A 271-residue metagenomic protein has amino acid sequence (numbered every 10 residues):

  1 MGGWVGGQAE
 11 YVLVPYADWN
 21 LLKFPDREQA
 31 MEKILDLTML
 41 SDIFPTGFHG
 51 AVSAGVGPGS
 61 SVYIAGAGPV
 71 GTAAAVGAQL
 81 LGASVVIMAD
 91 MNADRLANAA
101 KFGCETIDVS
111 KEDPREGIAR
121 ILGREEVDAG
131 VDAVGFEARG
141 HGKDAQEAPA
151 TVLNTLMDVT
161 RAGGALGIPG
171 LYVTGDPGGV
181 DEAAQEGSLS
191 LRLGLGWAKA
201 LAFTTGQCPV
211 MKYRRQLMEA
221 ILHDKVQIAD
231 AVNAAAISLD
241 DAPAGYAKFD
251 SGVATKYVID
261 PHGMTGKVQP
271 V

Functional and structural regions predicted by a protein language model:
M1-A65: NAD(P)H dinucleotide-binding glycine-rich loop of Rossmann-like/cofactor-binding domains, especially the beta1-alpha1
T46, P69-V70, A78: Hydrophobic/small residue at the entry helix of a nucleotide-binding pocket
A54-G55, A97, F102-L201, P243 (+1 more regions): Glycine-rich cofactor phosphate-binding loops and adjacent beta1-alpha1 units of small-molecule cofactor enzyme domains
P58, L80-V85: Conserved S-adenosyl-L-methionine
T72, L96-A97: Short alpha-helix immediately C-terminal to the canonical SAM-binding loop
A75, Q79-L80, A100: Gly/Ala-rich phosphate-binding loop of Rossmann-like dinucleotide-binding domains, activating on the conserved
D90-M91: Conserved acidic E/D residue at the C-terminus of a beta-strand in Rossmann-like folds
E125, D144, Q207-V271: C-terminal hydrophobic helical "lid"/dimerization subdomain of Rossmann-like NAD(P)H-dependent oxidoreductases
